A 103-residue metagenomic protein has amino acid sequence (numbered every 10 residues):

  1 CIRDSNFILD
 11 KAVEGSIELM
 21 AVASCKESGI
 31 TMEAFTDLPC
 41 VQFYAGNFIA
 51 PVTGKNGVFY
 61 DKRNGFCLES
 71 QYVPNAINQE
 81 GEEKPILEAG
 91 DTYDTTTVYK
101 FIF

Functional and structural regions predicted by a protein language model:
R3-F103: Active-site pocket scaffolds in enzymes
